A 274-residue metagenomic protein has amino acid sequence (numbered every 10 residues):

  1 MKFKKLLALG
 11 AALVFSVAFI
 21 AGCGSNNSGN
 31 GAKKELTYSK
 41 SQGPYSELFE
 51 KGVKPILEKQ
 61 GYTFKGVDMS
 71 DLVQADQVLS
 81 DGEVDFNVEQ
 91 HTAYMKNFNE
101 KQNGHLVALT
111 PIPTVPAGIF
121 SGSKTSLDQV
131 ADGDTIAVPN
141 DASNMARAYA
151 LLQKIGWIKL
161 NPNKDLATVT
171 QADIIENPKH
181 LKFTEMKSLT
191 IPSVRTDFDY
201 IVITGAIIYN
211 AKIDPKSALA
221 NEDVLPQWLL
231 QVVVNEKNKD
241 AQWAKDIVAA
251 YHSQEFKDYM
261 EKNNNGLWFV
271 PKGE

Functional and structural regions predicted by a protein language model:
M1-E35, E274: Short, low-complexity disordered leader/linker segments with a strong preference for bacterial N-terminal type II
G24-T37, L57-T63, S126-D134: Immediate post-signal peptide segment of exported/extracytoplasmic ligand-binding proteins
Q42-K65: Short, polar/charged alpha-helical segment
G66-Q77, D165-S193: Short helix-initiation/N-cap motifs at beta->coil->alpha
N97-L109, S123-K124, D197, N210-N221: Ligand-binding "clamshell"
L109-W157, K257: A conserved helix-loop-strand patch within extracytoplasmic ligand-binding domains of the periplasmic binding
P116-L127, W228-A241: A bilobed periplasmic-binding-protein/Venus flytrap-type ligand-binding module shared by bacterial periplasmic
M145-Q153, Y251-K272: Periplasmic-binding protein-like
